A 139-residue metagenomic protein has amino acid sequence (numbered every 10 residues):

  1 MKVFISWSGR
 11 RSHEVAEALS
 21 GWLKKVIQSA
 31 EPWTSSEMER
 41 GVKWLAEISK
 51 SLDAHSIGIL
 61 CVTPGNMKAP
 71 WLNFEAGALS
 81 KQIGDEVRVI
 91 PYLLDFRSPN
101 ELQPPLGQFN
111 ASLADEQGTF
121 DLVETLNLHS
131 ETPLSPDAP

Functional and structural regions predicted by a protein language model:
M1-C61, S80-R88, L122: Conserved N-terminal substructure of TIR/SEFIR domains
M1-K25, L94-P139: C-terminal interaction surface of TIR/SEFIR-family domains
S35, I59, K68-W71, Q103-F109: Generic secondary-structure boundary/loop-capping signal
R40-V42, A69, P99: Generic structural signal for helix capping and beta-alpha/helix-loop junctions
T63-P64, R97: Flexible loop residues that form catalytic and substrate-binding hotspots at small-molecule/glycan-binding clefts
P64-I83: Conserved TIR/SEFIR loop-to-helix hotspot centered on a Trp-containing motif with a nearby acidic residue
V87-D95: Short beta-strand elements of ligand-binding domains
